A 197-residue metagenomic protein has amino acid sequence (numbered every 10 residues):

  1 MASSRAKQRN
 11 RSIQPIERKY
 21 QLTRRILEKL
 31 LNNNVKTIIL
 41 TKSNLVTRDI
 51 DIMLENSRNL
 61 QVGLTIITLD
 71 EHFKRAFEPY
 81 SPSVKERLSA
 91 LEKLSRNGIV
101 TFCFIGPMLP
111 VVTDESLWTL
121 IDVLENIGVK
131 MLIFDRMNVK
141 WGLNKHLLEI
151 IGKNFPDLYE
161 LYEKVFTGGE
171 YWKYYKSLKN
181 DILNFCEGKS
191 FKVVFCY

Functional and structural regions predicted by a protein language model:
M1-Y174: Conserved AdoMet/S-adenosylmethionine-binding subsite of the radical SAM
L161-Y197: A cross-taxonomic marker for long C-terminal extensions/tails that follow the last structured domain
